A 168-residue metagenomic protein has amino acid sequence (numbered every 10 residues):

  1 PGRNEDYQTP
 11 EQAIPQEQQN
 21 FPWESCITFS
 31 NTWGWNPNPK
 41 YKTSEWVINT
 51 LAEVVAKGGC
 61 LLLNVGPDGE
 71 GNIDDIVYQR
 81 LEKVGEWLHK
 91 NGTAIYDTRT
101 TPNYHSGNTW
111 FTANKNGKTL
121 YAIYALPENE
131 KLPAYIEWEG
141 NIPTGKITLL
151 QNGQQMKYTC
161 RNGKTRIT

Functional and structural regions predicted by a protein language model:
P1-T168: Mature catalytic domains of secreted/periplasmic carbohydrate-active enzymes
